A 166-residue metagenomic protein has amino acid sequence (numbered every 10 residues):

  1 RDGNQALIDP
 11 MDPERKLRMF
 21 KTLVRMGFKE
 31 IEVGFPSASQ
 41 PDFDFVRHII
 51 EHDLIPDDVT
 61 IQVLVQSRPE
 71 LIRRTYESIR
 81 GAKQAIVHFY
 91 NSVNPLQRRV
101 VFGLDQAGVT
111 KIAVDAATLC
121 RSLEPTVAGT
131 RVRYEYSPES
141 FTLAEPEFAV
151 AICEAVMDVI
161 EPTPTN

Functional and structural regions predicted by a protein language model:
D2, A6-I31, V46-P56, P69-N166: Alpha/beta enzyme core
V33-A38, L64-Q66, Y90: Acidic/polar N-terminal loop/beta-strand segments that form early-domain functional surfaces
S37-P41, T142-A144: Conserved glycine-rich "GG(E/T)P / GGGxP" loop and the immediately following alpha-helix in the radical SAM core
I55-V63: A glycine-rich helix N-cap at a beta->alpha junction
